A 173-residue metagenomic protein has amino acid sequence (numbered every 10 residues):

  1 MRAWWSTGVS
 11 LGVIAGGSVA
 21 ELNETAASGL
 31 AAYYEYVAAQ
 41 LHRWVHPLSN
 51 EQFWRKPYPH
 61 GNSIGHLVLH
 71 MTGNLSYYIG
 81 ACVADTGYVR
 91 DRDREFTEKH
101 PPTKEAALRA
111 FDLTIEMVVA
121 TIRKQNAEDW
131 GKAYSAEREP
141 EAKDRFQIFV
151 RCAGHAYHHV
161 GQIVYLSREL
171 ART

Functional and structural regions predicted by a protein language model:
W4, L11-G12, G17, A27 (+4 more regions): Short, contiguous alpha-helical
G17-E24, S28-A32, E98-R109: Charge-dense, low-complexity intrinsically disordered segments
L48-E51, R123: Short, solvent-exposed, charged loop/turn and helix-capping segments that join or cap alpha-helices on peripheral
E98-A133, D144-H155: Acidic/histidine-rich alpha-helical segments that form the ligand environment of transition-metal centers
